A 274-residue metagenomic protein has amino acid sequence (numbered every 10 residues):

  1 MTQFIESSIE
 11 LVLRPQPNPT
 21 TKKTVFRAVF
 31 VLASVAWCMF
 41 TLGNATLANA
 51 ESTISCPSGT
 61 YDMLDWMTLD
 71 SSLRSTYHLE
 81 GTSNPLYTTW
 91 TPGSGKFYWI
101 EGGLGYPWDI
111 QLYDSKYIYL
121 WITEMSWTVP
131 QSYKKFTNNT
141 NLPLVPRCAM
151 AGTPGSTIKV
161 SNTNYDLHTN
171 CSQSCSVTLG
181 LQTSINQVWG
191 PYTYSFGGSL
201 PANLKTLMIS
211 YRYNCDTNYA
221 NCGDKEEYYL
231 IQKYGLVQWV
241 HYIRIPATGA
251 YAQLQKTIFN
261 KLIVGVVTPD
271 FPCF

Functional and structural regions predicted by a protein language model:
M1-T24: N-terminal secretory signal peptides that target proteins for export/translocation
F4, P15-P17, A28, S75 (+1 more regions): Positively charged, low-complexity intrinsically disordered regions
P19, K23-T24, A45, A50 (+1 more regions): N-terminal cationic leader/targeting segments used for protein routing and processing
K23-V35: Sec-dependent N-terminal signal peptides
V35-T46: C-terminal segment of classical bacterial N-terminal signal peptides
E51-F274: Conserved functional acidic sites
